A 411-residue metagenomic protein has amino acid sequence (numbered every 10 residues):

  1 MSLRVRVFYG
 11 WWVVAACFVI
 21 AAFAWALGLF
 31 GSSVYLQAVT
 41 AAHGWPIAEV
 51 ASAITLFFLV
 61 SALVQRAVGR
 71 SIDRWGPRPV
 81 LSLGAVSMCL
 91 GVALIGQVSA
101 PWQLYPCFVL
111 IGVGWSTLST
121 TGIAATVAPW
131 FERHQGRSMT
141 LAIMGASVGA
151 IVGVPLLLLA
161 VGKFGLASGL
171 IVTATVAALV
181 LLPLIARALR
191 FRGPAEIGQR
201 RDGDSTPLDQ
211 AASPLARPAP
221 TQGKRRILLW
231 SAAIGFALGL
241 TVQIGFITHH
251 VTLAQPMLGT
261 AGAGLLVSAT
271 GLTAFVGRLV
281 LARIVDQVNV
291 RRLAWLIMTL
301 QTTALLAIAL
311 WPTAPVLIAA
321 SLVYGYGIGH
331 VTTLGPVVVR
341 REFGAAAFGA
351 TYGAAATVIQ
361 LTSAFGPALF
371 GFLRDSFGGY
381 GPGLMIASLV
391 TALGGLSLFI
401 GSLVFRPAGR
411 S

Functional and structural regions predicted by a protein language model:
W12-I47, Q65-V68, V154, I244-V251 (+1 more regions): Extracytoplasmic
G28-Q37, R225-L279, R283: Extracytoplasmic gate region of multi-pass secondary transporters
V39-T40, S71-I72, V152, L156-F164 (+3 more regions): Interfacial helix-cap and linker-helix signal at transmembrane-aqueous boundaries of multi-pass secondary transporters
L63-S99, V285: Conserved MFS/SLC helix-loop-helix module at the cytosolic interface between two early adjacent transmembrane helices
V109-M144, G344: Cytoplasmic helix-loop-helix junction between adjacent transmembrane helices in 12-TM secondary transporters
L141, A150, E342-F377: A late C-terminal transmembrane helix in Major Facilitator Superfamily
A146-G193: Helix-loop-helix hairpin linking two adjacent transmembrane segments in secondary transporters
T270-A274, V280-V338: C-terminal transmembrane helical hairpin of 12-TM major facilitator-type secondary transporters
